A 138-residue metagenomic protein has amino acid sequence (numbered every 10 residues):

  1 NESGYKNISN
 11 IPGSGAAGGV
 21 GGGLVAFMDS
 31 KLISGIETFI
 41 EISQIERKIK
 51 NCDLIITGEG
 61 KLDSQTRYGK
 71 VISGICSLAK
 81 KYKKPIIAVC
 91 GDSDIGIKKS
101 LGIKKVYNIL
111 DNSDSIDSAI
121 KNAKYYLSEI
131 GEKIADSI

Functional and structural regions predicted by a protein language model:
N1-I138: N-terminal loops that bind phosphate or other acidic moieties and the adjacent beta-alpha structural core
